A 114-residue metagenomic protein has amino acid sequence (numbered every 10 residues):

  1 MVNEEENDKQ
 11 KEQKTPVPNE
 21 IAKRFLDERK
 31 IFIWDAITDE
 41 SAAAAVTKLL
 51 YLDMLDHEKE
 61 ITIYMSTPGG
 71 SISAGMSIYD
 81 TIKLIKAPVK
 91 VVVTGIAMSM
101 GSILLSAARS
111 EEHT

Functional and structural regions predicted by a protein language model:
M1-E112: Terminal-region recognition feature
